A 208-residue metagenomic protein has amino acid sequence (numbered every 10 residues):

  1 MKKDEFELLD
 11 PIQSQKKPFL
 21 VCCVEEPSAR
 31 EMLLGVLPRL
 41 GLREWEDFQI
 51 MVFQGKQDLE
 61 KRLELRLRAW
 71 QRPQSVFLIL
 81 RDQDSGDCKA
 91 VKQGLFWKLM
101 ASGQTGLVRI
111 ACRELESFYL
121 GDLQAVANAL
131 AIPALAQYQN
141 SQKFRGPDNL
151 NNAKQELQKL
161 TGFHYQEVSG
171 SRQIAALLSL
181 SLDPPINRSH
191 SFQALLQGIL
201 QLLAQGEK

Functional and structural regions predicted by a protein language model:
M1-L20, R30-M51, Q57-K208: C-terminal accessory helical subdomains adjacent to catalytic cores in phosphodiester- and nucleotide-handling enzymes
E25-E26: Helix N-cap/beta->alpha junction signal
